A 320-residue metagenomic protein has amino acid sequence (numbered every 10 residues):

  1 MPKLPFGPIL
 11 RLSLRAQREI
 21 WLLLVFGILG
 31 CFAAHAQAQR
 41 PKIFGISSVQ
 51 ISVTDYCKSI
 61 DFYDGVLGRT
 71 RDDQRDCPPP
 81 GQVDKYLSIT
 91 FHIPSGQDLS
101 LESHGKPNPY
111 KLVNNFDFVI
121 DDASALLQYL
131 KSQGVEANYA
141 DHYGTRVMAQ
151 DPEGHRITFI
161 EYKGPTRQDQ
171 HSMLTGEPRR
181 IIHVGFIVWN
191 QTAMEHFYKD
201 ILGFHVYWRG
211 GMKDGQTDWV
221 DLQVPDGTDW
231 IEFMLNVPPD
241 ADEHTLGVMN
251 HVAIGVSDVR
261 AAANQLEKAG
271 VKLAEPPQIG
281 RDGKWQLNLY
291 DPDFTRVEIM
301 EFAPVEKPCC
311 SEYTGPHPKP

Functional and structural regions predicted by a protein language model:
M1-A16: N-terminal secretory signal peptides that target proteins for export/translocation
I20-C31: Bacterial N-terminal signal peptides
F32-Q37: Sec/Tat signal peptide C-region and signal peptidase I cleavage site
Q39-K42, L127-R180, G185-F186, W208-G211 (+3 more regions): Vicinal oxygen chelate
P41-F44, Q50-D98, A140, T145-M148 (+2 more regions): Core segments of cupin and vicinal oxygen chelate
F44-T54, S88-F91, Q97, H104-Y129 (+6 more regions): Vicinal oxygen chelate
S48, F62, N114-N115, T158 (+5 more regions): Aromatic/pi-system hotspot detector in well-structured domains
D64-G68, D122, K131-V135, W189-N190 (+4 more regions): Sec-exported extracytoplasmic/periplasmic mature domains
